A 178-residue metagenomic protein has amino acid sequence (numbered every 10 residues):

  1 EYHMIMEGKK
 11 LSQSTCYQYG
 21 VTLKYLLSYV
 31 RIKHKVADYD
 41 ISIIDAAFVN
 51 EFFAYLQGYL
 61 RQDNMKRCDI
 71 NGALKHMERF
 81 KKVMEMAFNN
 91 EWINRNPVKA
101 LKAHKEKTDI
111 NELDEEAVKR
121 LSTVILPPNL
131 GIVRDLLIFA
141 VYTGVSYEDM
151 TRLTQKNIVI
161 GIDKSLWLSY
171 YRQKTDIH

Functional and structural regions predicted by a protein language model:
E1-L23: Short, aromatic/basic-rich helix-turn unit that serves as a nucleic-acid recognition element
E7, A37-D40, N64, D109: Residues marking the start of alpha-helices
S14, V21-I32, Y39, A47 (+2 more regions): N-terminal DNA-binding recognition helix of tyrosine site-specific recombinases/integrases
I32, Y55-G58, Q62, N89 (+2 more regions): Conserved helix-loop functional segments at active or binding sites
K35, Q62-R67, N129, G161-L166: Short, solvent-exposed loop/turn segments that connect beta-strands within catalytic domains and beta-strand-rich
K66-I70, L74-E78, N89, I93-Y147 (+1 more regions): Basic, Lys/Arg- and aromatic-enriched nucleic-acid-binding interface segment
K102, T108-D109, A117, R152-H178: Conserved tyrosine-mediated DNA breakage-rejoining catalytic core shared by Y-recombinases
